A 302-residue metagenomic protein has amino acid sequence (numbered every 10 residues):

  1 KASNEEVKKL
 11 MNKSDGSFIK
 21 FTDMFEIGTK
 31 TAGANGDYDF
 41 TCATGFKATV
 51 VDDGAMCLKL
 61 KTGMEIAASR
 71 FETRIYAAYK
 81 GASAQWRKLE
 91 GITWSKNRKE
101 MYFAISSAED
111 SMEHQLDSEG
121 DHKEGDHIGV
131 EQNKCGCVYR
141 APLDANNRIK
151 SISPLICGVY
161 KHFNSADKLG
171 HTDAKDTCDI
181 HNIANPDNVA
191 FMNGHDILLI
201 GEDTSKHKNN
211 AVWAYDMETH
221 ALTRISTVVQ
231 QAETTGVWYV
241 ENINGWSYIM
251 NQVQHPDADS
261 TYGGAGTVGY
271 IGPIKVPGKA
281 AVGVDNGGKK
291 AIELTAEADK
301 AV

Functional and structural regions predicted by a protein language model:
K1-K289: Sequence/structural signature of beta-propeller domains
V284-V302: Beta-sheet-dominated interaction scaffolds and their linkers
